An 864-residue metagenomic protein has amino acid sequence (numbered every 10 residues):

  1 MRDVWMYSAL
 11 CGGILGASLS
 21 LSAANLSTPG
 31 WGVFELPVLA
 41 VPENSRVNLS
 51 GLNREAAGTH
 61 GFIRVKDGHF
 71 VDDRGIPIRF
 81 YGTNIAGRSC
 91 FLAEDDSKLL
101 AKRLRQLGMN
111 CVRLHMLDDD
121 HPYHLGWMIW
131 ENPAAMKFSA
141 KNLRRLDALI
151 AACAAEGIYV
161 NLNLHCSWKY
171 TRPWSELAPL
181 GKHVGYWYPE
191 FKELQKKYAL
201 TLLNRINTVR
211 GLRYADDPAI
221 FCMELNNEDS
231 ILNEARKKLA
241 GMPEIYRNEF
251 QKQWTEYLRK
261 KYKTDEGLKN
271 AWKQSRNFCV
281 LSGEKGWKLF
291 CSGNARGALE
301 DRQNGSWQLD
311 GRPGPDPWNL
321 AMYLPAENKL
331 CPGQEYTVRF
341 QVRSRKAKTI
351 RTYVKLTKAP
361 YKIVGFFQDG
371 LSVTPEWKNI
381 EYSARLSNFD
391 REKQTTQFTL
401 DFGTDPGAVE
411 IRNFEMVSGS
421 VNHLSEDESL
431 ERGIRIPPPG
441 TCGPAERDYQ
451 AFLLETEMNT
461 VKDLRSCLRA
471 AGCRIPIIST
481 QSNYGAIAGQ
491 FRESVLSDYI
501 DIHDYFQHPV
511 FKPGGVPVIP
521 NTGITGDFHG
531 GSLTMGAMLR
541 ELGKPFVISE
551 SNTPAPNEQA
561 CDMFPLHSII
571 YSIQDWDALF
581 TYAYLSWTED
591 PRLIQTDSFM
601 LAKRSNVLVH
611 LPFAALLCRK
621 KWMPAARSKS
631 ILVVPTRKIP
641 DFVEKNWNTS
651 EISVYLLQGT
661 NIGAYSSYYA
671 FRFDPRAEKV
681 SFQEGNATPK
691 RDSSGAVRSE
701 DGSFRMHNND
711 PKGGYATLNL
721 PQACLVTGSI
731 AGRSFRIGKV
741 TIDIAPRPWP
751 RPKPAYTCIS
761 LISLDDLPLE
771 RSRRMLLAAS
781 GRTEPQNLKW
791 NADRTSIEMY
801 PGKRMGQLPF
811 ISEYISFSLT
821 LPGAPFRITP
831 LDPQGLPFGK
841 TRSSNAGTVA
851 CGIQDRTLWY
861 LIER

Functional and structural regions predicted by a protein language model:
G58-S282, A347, T357-A359, V364-E381 (+3 more regions): Active-site mouth of glycoside hydrolases
V280, E284, M322-T352, I380-L386 (+1 more regions): Extra-cytoplasmic beta-strand recognition segments
N294-P317: Short carbohydrate-recognition loop motifs
L309-T337, A359-Q368: Secreted extracellular polysaccharide-interacting domains
L324-K329, F366-V373, R385, M805-P809: Beta-strand-rich interaction surfaces with strong enrichment in secreted/lumenal proteins
E457-I477, G485-Q507, P520-S667: Catalytic-core region of carbohydrate-active enzymes that cleave or remodel glycosidic bonds
A615-C618, M623-G823, R827-P830, G852-D855: Long, low-hydrophobicity ectodomains and other hydrophilic envelope-associated domains
G847-R864: C-terminal beta-strand-rich structural cap/linker in extracellular carbohydrate-active enzymes
